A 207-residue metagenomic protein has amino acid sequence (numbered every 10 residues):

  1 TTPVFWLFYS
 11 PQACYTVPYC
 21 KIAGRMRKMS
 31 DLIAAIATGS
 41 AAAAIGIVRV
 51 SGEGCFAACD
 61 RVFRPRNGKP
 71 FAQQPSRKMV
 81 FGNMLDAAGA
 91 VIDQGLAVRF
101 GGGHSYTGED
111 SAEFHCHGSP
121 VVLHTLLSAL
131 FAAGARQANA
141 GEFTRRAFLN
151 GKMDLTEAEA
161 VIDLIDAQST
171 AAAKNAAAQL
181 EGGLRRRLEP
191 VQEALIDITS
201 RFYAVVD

Functional and structural regions predicted by a protein language model:
Y15, Y19-K21, M26-K174, A178 (+1 more regions): A glycine-rich (often HGG/GG-containing) alpha/beta subdomain
N175-R201, V206: An accessory alpha-helical subdomain
